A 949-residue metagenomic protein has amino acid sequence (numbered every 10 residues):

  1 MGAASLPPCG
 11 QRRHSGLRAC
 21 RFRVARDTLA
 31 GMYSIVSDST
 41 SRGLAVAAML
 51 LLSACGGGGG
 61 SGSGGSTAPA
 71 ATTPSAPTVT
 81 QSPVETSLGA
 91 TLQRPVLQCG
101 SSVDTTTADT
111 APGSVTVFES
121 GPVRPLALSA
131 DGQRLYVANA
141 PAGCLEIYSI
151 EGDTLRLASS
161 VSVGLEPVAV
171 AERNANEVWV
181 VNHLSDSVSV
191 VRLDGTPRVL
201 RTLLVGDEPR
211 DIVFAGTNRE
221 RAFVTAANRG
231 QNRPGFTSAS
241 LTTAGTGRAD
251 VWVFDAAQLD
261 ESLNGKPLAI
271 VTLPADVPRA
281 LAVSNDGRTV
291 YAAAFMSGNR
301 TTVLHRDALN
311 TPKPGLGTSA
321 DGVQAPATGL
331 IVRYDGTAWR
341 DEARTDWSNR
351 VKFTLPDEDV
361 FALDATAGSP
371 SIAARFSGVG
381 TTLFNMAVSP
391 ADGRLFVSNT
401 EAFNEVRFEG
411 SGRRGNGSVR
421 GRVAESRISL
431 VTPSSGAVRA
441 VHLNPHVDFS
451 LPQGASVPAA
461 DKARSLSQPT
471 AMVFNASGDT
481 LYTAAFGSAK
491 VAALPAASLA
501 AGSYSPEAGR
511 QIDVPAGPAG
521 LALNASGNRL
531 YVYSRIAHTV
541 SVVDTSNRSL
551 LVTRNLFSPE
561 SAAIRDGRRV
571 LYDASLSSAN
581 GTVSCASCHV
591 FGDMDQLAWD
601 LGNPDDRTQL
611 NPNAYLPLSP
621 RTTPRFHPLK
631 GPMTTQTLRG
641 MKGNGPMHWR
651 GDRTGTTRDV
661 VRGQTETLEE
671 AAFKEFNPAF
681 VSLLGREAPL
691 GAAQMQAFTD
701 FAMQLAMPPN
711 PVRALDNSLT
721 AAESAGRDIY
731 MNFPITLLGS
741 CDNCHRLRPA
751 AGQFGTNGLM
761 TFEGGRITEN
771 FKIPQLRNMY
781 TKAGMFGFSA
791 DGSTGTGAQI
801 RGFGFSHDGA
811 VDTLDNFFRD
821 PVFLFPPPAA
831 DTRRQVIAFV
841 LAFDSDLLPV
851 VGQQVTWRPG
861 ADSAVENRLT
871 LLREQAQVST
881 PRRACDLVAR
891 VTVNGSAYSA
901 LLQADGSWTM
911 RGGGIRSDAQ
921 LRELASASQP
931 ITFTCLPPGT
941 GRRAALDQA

Functional and structural regions predicted by a protein language model:
G31, R198, V283, T289-A294 (+5 more regions): Periplasmic c-type cytochrome electron-transfer domains
L52-A54: C-terminal motif of bacterial Sec signal peptides marking the signal peptidase cleavage site
P83-V115, N349-F361, V438-Q453: Blade/loop signatures of beta-propeller domains
A111-E146, L355, L466-A476: Beta-strand-rich domains and repeat architectures in extracellular enzymes and scaffolds, especially beta-propellers
P122, E166, L184, E208 (+9 more regions): Beta-rich catalytic cores
T225-T246, A293-T354, V397-E425: Short, conserved, GDST-rich strand-edge loop motifs in beta-rich repeat architectures
S240-Q258, L355-A365, N416-P433: Beta-propeller blade signature
